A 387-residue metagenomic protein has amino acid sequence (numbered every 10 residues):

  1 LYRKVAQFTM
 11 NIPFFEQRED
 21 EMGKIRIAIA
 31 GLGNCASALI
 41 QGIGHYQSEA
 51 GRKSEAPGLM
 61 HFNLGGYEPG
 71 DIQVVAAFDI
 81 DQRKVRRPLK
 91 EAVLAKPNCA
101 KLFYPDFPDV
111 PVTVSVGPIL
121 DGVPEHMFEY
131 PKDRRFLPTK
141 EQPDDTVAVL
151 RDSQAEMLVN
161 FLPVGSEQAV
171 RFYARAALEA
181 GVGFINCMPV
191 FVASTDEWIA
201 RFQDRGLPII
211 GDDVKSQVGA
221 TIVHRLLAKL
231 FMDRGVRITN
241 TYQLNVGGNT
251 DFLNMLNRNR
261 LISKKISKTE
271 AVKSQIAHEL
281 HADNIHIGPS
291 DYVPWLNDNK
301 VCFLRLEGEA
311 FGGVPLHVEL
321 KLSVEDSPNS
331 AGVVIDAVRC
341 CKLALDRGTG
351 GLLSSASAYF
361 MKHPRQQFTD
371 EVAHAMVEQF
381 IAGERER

Functional and structural regions predicted by a protein language model:
V5-A6: Acidic, Ala/Val/Gly-enriched low-complexity intrinsically disordered segments
N11-Y173, R258-K265, C302: N-terminal glycine-/serine-/threonine-rich beta1-alpha1-beta2 phosphate-ribose binding loop of Rossmann-like
A30, K84, A95-N98, K215-G350 (+1 more regions): Active-site-lining helix/loop region of Rossmann-like oxidoreductase modules
P163-V164, V182, P189-V190, V214-K215: Short, ordered loop/turn segments at secondary-structure junctions
V164-A176, M188-P208: Rossmann-fold NAD(P)-binding glycine/threonine-rich loop
F184, P208-I209, I238: Hydrophobic beta-strand scaffold residues
N329-R387: NAD(P)-dependent Rossmann-like dehydrogenase/reductase catalytic/cofactor-binding core
